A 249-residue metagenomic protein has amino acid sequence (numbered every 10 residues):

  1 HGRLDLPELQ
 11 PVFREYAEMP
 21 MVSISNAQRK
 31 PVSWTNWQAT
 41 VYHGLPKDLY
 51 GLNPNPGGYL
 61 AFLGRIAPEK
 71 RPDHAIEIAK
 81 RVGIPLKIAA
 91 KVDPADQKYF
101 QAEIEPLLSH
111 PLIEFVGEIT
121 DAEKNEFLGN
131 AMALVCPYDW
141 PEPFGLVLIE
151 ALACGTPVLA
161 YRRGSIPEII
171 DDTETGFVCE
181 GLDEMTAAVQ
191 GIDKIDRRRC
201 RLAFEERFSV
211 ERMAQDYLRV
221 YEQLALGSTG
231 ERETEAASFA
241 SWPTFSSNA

Functional and structural regions predicted by a protein language model:
H1-A249: Catalytic cores of nucleotide-sugar-dependent glycosyltransferases that transfer UDP/GDP/TDP-activated
